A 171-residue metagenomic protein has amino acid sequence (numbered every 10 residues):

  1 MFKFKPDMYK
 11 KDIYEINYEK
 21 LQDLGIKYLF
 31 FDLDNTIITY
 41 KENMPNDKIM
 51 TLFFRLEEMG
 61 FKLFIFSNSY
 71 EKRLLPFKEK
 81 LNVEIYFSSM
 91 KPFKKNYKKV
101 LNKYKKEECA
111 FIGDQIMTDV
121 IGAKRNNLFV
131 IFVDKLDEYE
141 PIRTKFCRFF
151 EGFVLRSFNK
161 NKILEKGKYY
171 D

Functional and structural regions predicted by a protein language model:
F2-F31, I38, E42-N43, M50-K62 (+3 more regions): Asp-based, Mg2+/Mn2+-dependent phosphohydrolase catalytic module
